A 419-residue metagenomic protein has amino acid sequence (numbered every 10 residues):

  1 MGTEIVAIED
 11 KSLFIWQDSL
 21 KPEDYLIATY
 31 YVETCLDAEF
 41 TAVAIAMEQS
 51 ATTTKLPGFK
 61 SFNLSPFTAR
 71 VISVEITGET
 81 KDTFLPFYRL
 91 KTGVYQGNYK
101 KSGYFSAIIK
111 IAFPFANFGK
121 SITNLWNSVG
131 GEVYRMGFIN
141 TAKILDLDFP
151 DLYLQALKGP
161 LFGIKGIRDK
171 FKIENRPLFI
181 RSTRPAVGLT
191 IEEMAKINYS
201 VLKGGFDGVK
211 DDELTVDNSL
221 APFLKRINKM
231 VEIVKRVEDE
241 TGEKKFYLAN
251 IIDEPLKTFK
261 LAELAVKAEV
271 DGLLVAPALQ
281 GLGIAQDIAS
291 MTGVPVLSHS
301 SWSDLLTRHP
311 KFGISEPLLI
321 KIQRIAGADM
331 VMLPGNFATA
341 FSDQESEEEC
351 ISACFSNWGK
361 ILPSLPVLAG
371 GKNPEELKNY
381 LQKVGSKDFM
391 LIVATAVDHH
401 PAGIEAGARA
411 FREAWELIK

Functional and structural regions predicted by a protein language model:
M1-L202: N-terminal capping/small domains of soluble enzymes
Y30-D37, P177-A195, K245-K257, W302-S315 (+1 more regions): Active-site mouth loops of central-metabolism enzymes
A51-T52, F67-A69, S73, A221-A249 (+3 more regions): Alpha-helix-loop-beta-strand connector modules within alpha/beta enzyme cores
K158-K170, T215-V237, P255-T258, P277-G293 (+3 more regions): Active-site-adjacent beta->alpha loops and helix N-cap segments on the catalytic face of soluble alpha/beta enzymes
R181, G188-T215, A221-P222, V234 (+1 more regions): Phosphate-binding glycine-rich loops and their immediate beta-loop-alpha structural context
V201, Y380, F411: Conserved, mostly hydrophobic/aromatic
K260-E263, A268-I392: Catalytic alpha/beta core domains of metabolic enzymes, predominantly
